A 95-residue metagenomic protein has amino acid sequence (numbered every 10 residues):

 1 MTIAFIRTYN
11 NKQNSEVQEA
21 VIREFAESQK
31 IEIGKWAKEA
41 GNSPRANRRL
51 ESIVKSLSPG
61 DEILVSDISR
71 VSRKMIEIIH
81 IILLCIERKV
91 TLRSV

Functional and structural regions predicted by a protein language model:
M1-V95: Short, structured surface patches at the beginning of a domain
